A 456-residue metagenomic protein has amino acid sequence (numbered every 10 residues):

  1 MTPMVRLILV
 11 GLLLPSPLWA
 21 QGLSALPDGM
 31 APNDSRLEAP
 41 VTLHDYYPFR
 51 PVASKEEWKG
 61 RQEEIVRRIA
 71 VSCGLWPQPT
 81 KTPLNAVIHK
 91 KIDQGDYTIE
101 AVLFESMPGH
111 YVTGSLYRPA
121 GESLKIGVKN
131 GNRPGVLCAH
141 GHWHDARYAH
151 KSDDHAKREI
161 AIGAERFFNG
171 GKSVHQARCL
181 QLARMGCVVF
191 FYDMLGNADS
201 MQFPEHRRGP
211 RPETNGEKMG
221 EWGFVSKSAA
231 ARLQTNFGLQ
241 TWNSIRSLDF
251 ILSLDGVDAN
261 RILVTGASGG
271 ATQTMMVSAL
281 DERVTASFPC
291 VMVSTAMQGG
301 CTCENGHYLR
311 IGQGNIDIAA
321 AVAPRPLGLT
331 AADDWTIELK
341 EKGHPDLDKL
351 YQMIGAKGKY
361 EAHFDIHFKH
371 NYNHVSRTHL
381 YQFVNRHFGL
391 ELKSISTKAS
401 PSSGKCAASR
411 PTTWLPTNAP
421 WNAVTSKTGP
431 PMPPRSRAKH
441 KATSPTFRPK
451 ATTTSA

Functional and structural regions predicted by a protein language model:
T2-V10: Sec-dependent signal peptide recognition, specifically the positively charged N-region followed immediately by
S16-A20: Sec/Tat signal peptide C-region and signal peptidase I cleavage site
Q21-Y111, E122, G131, T330-A456: Alpha/beta-hydrolase-fold serine-hydrolase catalytic core, especially in secreted/extracellular enzymes
K129-I245, L252, V293-N305: Cap/lid segment of the alpha/beta-hydrolase catalytic domain
V257-A267: Alpha/beta-hydrolase fold nucleophile elbow
G266, G270, T274: Gly/Ala-rich beta-loop-alpha elbow adjacent to hydrolase catalytic centers
R283-T295: A conserved short beta-strand
Q298-G355: The feature captures the conserved acid-bearing segment of alpha/beta-hydrolase catalytic domains
